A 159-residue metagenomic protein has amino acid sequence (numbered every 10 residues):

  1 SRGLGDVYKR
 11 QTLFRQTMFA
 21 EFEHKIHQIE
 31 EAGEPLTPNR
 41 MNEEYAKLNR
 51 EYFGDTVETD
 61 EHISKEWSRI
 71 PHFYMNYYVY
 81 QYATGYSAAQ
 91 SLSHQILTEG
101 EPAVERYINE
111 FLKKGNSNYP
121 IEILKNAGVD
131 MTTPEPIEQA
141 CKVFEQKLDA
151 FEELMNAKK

Functional and structural regions predicted by a protein language model:
G3-Y8: Short, small-residue-biased leader/transition segments that mark boundaries at the very start of proteins
T12, Q16, A20-K159: C-terminal, non-catalytic "cap/extension" segments appended to globular domains
